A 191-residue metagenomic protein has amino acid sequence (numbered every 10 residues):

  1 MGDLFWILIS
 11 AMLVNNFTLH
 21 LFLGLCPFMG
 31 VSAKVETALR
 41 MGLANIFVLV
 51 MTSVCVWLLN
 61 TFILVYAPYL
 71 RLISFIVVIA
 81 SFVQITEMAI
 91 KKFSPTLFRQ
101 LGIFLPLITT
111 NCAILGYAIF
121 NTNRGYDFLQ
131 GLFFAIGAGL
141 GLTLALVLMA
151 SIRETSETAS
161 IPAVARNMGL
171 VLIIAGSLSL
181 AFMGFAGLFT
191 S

Functional and structural regions predicted by a protein language model:
M1-F5, L58-L70, A118-Q130, G187-S191: Helix-coil boundary and interhelical linker segments in multi-pass alpha-helical membrane proteins
L4-H20, A67-S81, L132-A145: Structural signature of hydrophobic alpha-helical transmembrane segments
I7, V14, N45, V50-V54 (+4 more regions): Hydrophobic core segments of alpha-helical transmembrane domains in multi-pass membrane transport and ion-translocation
F22-G30, E87-F93, F104-L105, C112-G125: Generic transmembrane alpha-helix signature in multi-pass membrane proteins, especially transporters/channels
L23-T37, V83-L97, M149-S160: C-terminal ends of transmembrane helices
E36-V48, Y69-F75, L97-T109, P162-L170: Cytoplasmic-side transmembrane-helix entry/capping segments in multi-pass membrane proteins
L58-G102: Ordered, amphipathic secondary-structure segments that act as subunit-interaction surfaces in large macromolecular
Y126-S191: C-terminal transmembrane helix-loop-helix hairpin of multi-pass membrane proteins
